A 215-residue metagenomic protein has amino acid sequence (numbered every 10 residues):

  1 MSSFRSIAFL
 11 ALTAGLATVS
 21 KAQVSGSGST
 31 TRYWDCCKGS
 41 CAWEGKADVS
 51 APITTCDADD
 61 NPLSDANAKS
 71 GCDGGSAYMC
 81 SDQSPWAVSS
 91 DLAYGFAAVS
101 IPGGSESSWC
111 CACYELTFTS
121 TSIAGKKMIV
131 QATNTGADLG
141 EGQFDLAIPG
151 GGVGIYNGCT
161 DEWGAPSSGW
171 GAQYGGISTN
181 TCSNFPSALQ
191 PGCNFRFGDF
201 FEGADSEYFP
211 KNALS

Functional and structural regions predicted by a protein language model:
S2-S215: Mature exported/compartmentalized surface modules and terminal targeting/interaction regions
